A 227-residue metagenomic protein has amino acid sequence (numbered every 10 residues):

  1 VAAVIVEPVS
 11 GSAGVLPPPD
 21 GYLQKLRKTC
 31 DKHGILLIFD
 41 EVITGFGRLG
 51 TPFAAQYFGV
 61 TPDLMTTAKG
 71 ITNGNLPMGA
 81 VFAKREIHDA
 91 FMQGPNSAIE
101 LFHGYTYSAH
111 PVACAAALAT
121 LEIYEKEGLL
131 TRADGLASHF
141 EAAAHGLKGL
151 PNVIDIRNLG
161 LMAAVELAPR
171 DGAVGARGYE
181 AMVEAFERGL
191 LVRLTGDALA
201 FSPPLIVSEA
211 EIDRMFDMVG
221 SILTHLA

Functional and structural regions predicted by a protein language model:
V1-A227: Conserved N-terminal phosphate-binding loop of PLP-dependent enzymes in the Aspartate aminotransferase
